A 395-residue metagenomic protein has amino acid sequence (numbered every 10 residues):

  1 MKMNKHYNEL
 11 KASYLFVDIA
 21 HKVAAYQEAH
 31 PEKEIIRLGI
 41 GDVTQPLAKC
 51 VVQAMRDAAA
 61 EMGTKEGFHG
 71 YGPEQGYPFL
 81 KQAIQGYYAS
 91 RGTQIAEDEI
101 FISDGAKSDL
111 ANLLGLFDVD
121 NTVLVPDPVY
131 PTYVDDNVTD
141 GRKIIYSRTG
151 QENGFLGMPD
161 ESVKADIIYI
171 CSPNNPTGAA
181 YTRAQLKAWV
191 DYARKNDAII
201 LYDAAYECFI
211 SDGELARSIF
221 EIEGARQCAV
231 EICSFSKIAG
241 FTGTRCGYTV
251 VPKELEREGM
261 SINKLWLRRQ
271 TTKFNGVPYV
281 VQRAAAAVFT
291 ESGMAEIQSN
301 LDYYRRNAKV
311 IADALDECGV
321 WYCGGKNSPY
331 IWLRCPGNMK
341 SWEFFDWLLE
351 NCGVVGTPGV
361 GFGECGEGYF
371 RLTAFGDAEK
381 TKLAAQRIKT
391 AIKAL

Functional and structural regions predicted by a protein language model:
K2-D104, N112, V288-E291, L395: N-terminal small-domain helix-loop-helix segment of the aminotransferase-like
H30, D140, K195-N196, C318 (+2 more regions): Helix C-cap/helix->beta junction micro-motif
E66-A193, E207-I222: Conserved core of the PLP fold type I
G86, S90, Q94, L124 (+3 more regions): PLP-dependent enzyme catalytic core of the Aspartate aminotransferase-like
V125, Y146, Y202, G356-P358: Hydrophobic residues in well-ordered beta-strands that form the structural core
I222-D302, K309, D313, K393: Conserved core segment of the aminotransferase class I/II
Q282, A286, L301-A312, Y322-C335 (+1 more regions): Conserved glycine-rich beta-strand-loop-beta hairpin in the small C-terminal domain of fold type I
